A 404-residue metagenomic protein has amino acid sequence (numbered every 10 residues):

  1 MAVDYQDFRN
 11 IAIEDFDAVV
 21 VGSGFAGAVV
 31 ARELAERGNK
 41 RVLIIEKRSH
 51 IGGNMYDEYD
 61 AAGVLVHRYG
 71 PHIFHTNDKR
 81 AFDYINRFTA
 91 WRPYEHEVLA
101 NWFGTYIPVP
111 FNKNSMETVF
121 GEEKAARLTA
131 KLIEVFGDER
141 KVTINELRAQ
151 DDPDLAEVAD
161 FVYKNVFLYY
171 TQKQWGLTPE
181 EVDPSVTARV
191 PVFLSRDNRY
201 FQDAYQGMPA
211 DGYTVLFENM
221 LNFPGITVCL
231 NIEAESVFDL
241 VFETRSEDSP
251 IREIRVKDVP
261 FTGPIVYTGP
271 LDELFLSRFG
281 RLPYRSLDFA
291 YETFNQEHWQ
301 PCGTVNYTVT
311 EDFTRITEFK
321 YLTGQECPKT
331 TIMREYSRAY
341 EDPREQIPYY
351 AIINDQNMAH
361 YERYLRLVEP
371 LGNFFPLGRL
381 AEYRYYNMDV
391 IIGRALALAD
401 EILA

Functional and structural regions predicted by a protein language model:
R9-A26: Beta1/beta-strand and adjacent pyrophosphate-binding region of the FAD-binding site in flavoprotein oxidoreductases
V19, E33-A61: Glycine-rich FAD pyrophosphate-binding loop
S49-V66, F88, T171-W175, V182-D183: Beta1-alpha1 glycine-rich phosphate/pyrophosphate-binding loop at the start of Rossmann-like nucleotide-binding domains
G52, G63-V66, N231-T310: Central helical "cap/lid" subdomain
A62-V135: Dinucleotide-binding Rossmann-like beta1-alpha1 core, especially the glycine-rich loop that anchors the ADP
F103-P108, K113-G263: Active-site/ligand-binding neighborhood in enzyme catalytic cores
G263, D272-L403: C-terminal segments that line or cap access tunnels to active or ligand-binding sites in enzymes and enzyme-associated
